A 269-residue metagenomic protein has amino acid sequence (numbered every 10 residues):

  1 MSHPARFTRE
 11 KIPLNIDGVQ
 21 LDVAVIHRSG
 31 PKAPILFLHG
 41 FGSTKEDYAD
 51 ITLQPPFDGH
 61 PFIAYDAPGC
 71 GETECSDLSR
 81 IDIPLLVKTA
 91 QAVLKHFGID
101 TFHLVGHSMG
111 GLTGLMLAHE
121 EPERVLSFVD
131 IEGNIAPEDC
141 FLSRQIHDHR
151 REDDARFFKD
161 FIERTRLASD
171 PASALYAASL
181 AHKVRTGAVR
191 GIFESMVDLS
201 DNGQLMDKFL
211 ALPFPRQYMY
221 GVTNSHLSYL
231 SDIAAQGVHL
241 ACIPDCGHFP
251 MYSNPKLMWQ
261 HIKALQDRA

Functional and structural regions predicted by a protein language model:
V19-E72: Conserved HGGG/HGGXW glycine-rich cap/lid loop of the alpha/beta-hydrolase fold
P84-F102: Conserved acidic catalytic loop of the alpha/beta-hydrolase fold
L104-G106, I131: Short beta-strand immediately N-terminal to the catalytic nucleophile in serine-hydrolase-like folds
G106, G110, G114: Gly/Ala-rich beta-loop-alpha elbow adjacent to hydrolase catalytic centers
L115-H119, V125-F157: Flexible "cap/lid" loop of the alpha/beta hydrolase fold
C140, A155-A211: Conserved alpha/beta-hydrolase catalytic His-Asp/Glu region
R190-C242, M251: Conserved serine/cysteine hydrolase catalytic core
C246-W259: Catalytic histidine-centered segment of alpha/beta-hydrolase-like enzymes
